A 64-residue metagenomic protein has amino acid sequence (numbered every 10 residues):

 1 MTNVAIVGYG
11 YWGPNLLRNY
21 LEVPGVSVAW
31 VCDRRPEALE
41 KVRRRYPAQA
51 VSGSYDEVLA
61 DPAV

Functional and structural regions predicted by a protein language model:
M1-Y46: N-terminal Rossmann-like dinucleotide-binding module
A50-A60: Short acidic low-complexity segments
